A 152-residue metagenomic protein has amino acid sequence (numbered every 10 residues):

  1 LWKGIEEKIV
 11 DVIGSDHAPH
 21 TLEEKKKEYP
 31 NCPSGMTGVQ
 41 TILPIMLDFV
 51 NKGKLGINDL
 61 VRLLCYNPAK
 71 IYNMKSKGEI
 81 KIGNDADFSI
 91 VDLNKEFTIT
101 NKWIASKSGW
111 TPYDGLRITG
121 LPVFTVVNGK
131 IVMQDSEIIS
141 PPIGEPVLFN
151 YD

Functional and structural regions predicted by a protein language model:
L1: Phosphate/diphosphate-binding loops
G4-I13, A18-N94: His/Asp/Glu-enriched, well-ordered alpha-helical/loop segment that forms or immediately abuts the divalent-metal
E28, D85-E137, P141-V147: C-terminal cap of metal-dependent C-N hydrolases
Y151-D152: Terminal leader/tail segments of proteins
